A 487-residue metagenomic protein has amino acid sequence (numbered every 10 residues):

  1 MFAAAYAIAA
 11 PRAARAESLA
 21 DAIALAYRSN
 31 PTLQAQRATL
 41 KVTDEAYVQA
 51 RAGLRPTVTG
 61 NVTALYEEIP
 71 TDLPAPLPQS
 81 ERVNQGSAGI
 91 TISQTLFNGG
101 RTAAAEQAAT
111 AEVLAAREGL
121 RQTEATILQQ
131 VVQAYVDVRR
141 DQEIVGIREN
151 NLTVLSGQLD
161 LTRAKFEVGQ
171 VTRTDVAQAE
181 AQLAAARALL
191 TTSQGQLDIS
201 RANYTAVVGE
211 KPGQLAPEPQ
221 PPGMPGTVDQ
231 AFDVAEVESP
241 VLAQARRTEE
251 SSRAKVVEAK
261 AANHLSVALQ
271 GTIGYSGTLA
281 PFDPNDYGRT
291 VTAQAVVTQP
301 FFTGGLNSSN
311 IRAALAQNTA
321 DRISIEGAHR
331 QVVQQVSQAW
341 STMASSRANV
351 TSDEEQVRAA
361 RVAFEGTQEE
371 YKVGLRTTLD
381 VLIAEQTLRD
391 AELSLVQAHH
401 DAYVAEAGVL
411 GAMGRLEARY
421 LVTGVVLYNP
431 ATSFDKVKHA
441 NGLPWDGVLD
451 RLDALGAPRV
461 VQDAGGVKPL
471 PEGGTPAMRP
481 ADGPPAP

Functional and structural regions predicted by a protein language model:
A7-A9, A14-A16: Boundary at the C-terminal end of the N-terminal hydrophobic targeting segment
R12, E68, V396-P487: Acidic, low-complexity, intrinsically disordered peripheral segments
A24-Q34, K41-P56, I90-Q107, E118-A125 (+7 more regions): A glycine-/polar-enriched beta->alpha junction
Q36, V58-V62, A245, V267-G271: Membrane-embedded beta-strand positions of outer-membrane beta-barrel proteins
A64-P70, L96, I273-G277, Q299-F301 (+1 more regions): Transmembrane beta-strands of outer-membrane beta-barrel pores
P70-L77, A104, P217-P219, H264 (+1 more regions): Outer-membrane beta-barrel translocator domains and adjoining extracellular loop/strand segments of Gram-negative
N84-G86, Y287-V291: Residues that define the transmembrane beta-barrel architecture of outer-membrane proteins
T126-E236, T248, T342, S346 (+5 more regions): Periplasmic alpha-helical coiled-coil/stalk elements that build and connect Gram-negative outer-membrane
